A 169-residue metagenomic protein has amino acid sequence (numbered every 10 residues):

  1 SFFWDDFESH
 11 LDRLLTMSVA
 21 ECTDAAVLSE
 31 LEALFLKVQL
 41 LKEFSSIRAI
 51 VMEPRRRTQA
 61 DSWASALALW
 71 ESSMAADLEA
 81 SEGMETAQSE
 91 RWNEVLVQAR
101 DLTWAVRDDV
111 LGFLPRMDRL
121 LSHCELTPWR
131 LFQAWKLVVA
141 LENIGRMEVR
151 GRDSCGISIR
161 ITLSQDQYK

Functional and structural regions predicted by a protein language model:
S1-K169: Conserved short alpha-helical segments that host acidic/polar catalytic motifs at enzyme active sites
